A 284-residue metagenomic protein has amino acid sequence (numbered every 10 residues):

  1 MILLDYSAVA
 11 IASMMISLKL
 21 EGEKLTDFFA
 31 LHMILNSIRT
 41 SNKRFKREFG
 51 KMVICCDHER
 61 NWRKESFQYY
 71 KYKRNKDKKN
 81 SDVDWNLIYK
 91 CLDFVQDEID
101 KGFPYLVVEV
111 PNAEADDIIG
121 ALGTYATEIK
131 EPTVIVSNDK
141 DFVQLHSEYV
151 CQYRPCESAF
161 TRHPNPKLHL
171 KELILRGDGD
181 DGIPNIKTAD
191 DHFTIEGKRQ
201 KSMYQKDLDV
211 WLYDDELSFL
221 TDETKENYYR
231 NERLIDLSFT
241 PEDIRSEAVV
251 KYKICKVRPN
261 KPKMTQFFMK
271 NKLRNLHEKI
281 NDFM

Functional and structural regions predicted by a protein language model:
M1-D97: Domain-level signal for Mg2+-assisted phosphodiester chemistry and nucleotide/NA-binding surfaces in nucleic-acid
L20, E48-F49, K76-F267, N271-F283: Extended two-metal-dependent nuclease catalytic cores across DNA- and RNA-processing enzymes
